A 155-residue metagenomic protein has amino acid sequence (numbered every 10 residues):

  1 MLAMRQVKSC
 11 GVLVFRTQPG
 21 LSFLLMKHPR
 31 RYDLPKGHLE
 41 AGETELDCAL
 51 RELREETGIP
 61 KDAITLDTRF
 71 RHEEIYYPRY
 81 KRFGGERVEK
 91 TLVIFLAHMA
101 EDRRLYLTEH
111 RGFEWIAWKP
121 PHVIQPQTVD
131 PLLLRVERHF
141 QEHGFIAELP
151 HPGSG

Functional and structural regions predicted by a protein language model:
M1-S22: Conserved N-terminal beta-strand and adjoining loop/helix that marks the start of the Nudix/MutT-like hydrolase domain
C10, P19, F83-G84, H143 (+1 more regions): Feature targets compositionally biased, intrinsically disordered low-complexity regions with long contiguous runs
R16, K61, Q141-G144: Secondary-structure transition/hinge residues
L24-K27: Short, acidic/hydrophobic/Gly-rich beta-strand patch recurrent on exposed beta strands that often constitutes part
D33-G37: A short gly/proline-enriched turn/hairpin at secondary-structure junctions
L39-P131: Unchanged
H122-G155: Charged phosphate-binding loop/patch that engages nucleotide di/tri-phosphates or the phosphate backbone of nucleic
